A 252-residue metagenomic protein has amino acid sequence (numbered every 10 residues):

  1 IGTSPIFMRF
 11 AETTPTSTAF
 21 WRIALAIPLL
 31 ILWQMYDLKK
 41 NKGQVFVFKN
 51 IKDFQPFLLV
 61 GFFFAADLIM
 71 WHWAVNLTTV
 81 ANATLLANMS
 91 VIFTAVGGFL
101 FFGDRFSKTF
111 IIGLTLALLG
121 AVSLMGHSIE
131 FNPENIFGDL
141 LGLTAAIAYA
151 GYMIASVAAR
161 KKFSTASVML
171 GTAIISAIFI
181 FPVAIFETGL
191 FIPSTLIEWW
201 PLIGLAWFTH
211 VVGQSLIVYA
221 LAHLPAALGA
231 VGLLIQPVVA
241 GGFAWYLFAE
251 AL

Functional and structural regions predicted by a protein language model:
I1-W21, L30-W33, L59-F62, M70 (+2 more regions): Glycine-/small-residue-enriched transmembrane alpha-helix faces in small-molecule transporters and effluxers
G2, I6, I31, G61 (+7 more regions): Hydrophobic/small/kink-forming positions within alpha-helical transmembrane segments of polytopic membrane proteins
T3-T13, T18, L25, I69-T78 (+4 more regions): Juxtamembrane C-cap of transmembrane helices in multi-pass membrane transport proteins
S17-P28, H72-G103, A145, A226-W245: Specific alpha-helical transmembrane segments that line the substrate/conduction pathway and gating interfaces
I23, Q34, L38, H127 (+2 more regions): C-terminal-most transmembrane helix of multi-pass membrane proteins
Q34, G97, F106-H127, A145-A146 (+2 more regions): Hydrophobic transmembrane alpha-helices of multi-pass small-molecule transport proteins
Q44-M70, F137-A145, I192-V212: Loop-to-transmembrane-helix transition segments
A83-M89, S156-A177, H210-Y246: Helix-helix packing/entry segments at the starts of transmembrane helices
